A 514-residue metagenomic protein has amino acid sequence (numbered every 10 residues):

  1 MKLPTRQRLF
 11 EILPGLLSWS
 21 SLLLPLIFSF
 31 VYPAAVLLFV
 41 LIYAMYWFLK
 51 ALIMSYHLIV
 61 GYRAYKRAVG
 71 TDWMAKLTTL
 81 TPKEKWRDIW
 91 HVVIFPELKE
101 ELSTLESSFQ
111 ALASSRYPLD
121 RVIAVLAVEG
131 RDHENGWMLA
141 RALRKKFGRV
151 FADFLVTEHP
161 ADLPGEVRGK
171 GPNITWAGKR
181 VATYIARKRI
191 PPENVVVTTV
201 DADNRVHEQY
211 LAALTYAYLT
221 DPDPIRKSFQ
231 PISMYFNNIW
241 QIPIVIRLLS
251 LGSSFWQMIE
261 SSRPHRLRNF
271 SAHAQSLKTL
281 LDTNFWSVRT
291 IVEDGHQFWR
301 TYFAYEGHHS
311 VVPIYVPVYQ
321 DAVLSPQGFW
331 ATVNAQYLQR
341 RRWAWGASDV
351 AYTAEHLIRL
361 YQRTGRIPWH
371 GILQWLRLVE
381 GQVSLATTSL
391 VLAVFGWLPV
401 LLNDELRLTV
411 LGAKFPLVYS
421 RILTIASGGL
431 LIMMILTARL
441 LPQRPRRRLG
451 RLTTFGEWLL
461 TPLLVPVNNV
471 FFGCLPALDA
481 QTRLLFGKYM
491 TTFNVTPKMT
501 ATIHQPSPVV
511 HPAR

Functional and structural regions predicted by a protein language model:
M1-E11, W47-W90, H356-R514: Juxtamembrane C-terminal module of membrane proteins
R6-L13, A34-L41, L105, P222 (+2 more regions): Membrane-entry segments of alpha-helical transmembrane domains in multi-pass membrane proteins
R8-I27: N-terminal accessory nucleic-acid engagement/regulatory domains that precede and modulate ATP-driven motor cores
L22-L38: Transmembrane helix-loop junctions at the membrane interface of multipass transporters and ion channels
F39-Y43, F95-P96, L267, L464 (+1 more regions): Hydrophobic alpha-helical transmembrane segments of multi-pass membrane proteins
L41-I59, L324-Q327, V333, Q339-G346 (+2 more regions): Hydrophobic alpha-helical membrane-embedded segments
R63-N334, L338-S348, A513: Internal catalytic domains of large membrane-associated glycosyltransferases
R341-G365: Short, charged cytosolic
